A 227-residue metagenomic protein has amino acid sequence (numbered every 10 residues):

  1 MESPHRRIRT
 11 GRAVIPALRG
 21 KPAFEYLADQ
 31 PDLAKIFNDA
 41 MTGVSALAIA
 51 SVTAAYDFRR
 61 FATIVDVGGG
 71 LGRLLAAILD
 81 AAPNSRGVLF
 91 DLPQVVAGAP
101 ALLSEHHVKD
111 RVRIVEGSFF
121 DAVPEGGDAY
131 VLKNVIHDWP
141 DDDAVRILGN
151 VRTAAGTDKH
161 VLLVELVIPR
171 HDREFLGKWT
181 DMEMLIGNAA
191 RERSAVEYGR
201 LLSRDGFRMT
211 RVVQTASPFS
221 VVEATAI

Functional and structural regions predicted by a protein language model:
M1-T63: Conserved Class I S-adenosyl-L-methionine-dependent methyltransferase catalytic core
T53-A54, F58-I227: Alpha-helical subdomain
